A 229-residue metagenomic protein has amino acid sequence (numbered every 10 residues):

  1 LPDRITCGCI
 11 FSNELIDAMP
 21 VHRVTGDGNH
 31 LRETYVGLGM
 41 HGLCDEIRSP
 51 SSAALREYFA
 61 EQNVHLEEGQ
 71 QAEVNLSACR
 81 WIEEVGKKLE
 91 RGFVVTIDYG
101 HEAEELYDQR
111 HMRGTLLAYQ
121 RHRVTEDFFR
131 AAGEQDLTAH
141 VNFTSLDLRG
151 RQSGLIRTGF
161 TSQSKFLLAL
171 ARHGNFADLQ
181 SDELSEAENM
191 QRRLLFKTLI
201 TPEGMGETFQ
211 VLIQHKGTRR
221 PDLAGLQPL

Functional and structural regions predicted by a protein language model:
L1-G28, A72-L76, R80, G86-V95: A short SAM/SAH-binding and catalytic strip from SAM-dependent methyltransferases
I5, R23-R32, G39, C44 (+4 more regions): Residues in flexible loops and secondary-structure boundaries
G8-F59, R110-Y119, P228: A mobile, often basic/glycine-rich helix-loop segment that functions as the active-site lid/recognition loop
L55-L229: Long, Lys/Arg- and hydrophobic-enriched amphipathic alpha-helices
